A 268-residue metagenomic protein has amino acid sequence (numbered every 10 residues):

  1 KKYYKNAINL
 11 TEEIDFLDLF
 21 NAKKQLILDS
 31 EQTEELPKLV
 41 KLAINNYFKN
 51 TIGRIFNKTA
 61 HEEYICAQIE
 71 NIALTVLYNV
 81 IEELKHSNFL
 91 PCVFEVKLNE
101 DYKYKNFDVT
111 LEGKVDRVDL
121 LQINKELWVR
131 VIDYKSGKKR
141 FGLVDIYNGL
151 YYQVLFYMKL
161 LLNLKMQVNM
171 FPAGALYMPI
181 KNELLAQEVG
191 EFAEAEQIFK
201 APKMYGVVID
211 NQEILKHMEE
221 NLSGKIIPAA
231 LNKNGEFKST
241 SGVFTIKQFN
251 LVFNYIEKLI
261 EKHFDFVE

Functional and structural regions predicted by a protein language model:
K1-E268: Structural signature of nuclease core domains in nucleic-acid processing machines
